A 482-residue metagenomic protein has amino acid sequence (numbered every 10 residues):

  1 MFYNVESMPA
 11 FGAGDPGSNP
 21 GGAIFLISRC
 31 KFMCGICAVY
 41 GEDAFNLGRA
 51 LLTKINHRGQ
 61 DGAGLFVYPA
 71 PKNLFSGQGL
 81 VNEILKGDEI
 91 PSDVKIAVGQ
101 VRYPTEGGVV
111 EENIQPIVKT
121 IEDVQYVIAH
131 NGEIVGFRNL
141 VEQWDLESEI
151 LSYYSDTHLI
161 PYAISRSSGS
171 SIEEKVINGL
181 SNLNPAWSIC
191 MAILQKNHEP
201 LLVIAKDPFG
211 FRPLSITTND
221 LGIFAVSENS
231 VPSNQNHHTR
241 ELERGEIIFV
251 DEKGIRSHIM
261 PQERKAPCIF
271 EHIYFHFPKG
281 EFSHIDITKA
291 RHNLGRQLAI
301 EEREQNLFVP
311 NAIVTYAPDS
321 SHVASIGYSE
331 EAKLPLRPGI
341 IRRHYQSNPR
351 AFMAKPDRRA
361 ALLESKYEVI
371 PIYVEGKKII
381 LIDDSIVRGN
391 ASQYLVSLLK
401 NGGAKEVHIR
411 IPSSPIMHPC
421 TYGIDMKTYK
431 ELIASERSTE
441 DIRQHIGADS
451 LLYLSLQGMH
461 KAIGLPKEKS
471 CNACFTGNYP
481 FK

Functional and structural regions predicted by a protein language model:
R29-L242, F249-A312, A317, E406: Conserved short alpha-helical segments that host acidic/polar catalytic motifs at enzyme active sites
H158-P161, L336-P349, R443-I463: A conserved beta-strand->alpha-helix junction
E199, T218, I223, Q235-E241 (+1 more regions): PRPP-dependent phosphoribosyltransferase catalytic core
V231, I300-E301, I313, Y367-I372 (+2 more regions): Phosphate/diphosphate-binding loops
V309-L336, R342-H344: Long, K/E/R/D-enriched contiguous segments that form extended
E331-I380, G389-Q393, M417-G423, K427: Short, glycine/charge-rich flexible loops or terminal/linker lids adjacent to PRPP-binding catalytic cores
